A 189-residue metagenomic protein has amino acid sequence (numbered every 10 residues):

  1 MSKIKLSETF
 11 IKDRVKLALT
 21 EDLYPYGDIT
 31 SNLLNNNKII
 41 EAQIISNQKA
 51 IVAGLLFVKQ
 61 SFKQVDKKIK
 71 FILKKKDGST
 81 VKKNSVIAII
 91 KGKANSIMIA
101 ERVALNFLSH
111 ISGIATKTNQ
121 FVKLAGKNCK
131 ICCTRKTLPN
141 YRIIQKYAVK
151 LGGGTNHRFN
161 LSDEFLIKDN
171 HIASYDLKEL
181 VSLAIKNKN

Functional and structural regions predicted by a protein language model:
S2-N189: Acidic/glycine-rich phosphate/pyrophosphate-binding loops and surrounding catalytic core that coordinate Mg2+
